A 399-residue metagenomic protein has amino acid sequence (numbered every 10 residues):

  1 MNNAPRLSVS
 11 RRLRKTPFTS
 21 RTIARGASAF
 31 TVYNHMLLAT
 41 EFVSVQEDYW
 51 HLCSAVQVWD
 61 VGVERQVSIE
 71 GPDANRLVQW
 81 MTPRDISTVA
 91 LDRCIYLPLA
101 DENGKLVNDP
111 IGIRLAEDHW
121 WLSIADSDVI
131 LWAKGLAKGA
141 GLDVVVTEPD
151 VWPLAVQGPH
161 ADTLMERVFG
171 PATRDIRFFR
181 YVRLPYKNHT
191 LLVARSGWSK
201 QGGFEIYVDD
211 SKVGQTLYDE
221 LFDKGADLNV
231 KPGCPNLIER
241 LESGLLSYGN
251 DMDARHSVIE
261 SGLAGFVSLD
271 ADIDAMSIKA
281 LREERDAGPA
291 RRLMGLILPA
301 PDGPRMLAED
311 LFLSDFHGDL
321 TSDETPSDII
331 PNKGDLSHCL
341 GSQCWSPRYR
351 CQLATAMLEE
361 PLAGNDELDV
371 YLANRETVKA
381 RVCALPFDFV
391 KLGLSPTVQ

Functional and structural regions predicted by a protein language model:
M1-L97, K105: Acidic, proline/glycine-enriched N-terminal capping motif
M1-R25, V32-H35, A39, I113-Q399: Conserved, structured C-terminal
D48, D60, D85, N108-D109 (+3 more regions): Acidic side chains
P72-L106, A161-H189: Internal amphipathic helical hairpin motif
T88-A90, L99-K105, P110-A116, L136 (+1 more regions): Short, charge-rich binding segments
